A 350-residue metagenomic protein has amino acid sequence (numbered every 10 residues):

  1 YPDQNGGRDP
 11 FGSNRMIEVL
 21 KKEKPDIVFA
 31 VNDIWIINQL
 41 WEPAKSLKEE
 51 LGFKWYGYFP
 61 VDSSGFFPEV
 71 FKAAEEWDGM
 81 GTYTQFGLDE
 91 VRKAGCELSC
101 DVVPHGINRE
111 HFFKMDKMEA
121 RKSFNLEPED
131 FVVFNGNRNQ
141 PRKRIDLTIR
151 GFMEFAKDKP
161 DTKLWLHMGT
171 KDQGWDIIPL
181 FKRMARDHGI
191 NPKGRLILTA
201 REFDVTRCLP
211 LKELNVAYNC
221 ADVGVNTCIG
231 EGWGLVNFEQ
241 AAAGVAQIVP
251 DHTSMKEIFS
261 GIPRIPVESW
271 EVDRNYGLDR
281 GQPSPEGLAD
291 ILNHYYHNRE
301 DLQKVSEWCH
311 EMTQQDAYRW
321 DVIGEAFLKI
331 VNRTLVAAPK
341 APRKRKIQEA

Functional and structural regions predicted by a protein language model:
I17-I37, K54-Y56: Short N-terminal targeting/anchoring amphipathic segment
F86, G106: Carbohydrate-associated surface elements
F113-L126: A short helix/loop element that forms part of the nucleotide-sugar donor recognition site in Leloir-type
E127-K143, I149-F152, L164-M168: Conserved donor-binding/catalytic core segment of Leloir-type glycosyltransferases
W175-V216: Nucleotide-activated donor-binding/catalytic signature segment of Leloir-type glycosyltransferases, i.e., the conserved
I229: Aromatic "clamp/platform" in nucleotide-sugar-dependent glycosyltransferases that forms part of the donor/acceptor
K256-H294: Change "using UDP/GDP/dTDP sugars" to "using nucleotide sugars
P283, G287, H297-V331: A charged, aromatic-enriched C-terminal amphipathic alpha-helix characteristic of glycosyltransferases across folds
